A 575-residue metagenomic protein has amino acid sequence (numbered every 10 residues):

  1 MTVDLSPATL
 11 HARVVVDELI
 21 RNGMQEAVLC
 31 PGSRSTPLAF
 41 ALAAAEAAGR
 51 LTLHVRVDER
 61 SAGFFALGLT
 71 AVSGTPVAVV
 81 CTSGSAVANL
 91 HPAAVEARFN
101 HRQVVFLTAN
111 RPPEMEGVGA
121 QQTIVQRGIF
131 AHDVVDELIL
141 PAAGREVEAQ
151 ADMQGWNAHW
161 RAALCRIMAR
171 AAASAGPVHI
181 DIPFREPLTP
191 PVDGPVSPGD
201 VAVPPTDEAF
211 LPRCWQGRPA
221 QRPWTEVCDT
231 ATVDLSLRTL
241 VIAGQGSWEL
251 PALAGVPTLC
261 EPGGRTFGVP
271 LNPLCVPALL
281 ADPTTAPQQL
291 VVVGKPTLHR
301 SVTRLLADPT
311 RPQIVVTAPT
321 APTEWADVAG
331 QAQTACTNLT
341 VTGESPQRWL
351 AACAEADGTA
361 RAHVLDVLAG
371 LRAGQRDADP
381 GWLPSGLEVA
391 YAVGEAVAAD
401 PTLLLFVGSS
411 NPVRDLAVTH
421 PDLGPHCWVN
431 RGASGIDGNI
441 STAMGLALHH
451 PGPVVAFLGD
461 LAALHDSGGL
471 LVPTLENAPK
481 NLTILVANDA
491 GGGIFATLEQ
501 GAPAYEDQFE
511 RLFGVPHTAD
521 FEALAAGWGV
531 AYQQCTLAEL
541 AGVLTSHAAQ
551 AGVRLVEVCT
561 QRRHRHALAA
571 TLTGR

Functional and structural regions predicted by a protein language model:
T2-S6, G144-A151, G155, G294 (+4 more regions): Phosphate/pyrophosphate-binding active-site segments
A12-V16, I20, S33-L38, H363-P451: Active-site diphosphate/adenylate-binding microenvironment
Q25-L29, R50-H54, V72-R111, Q288-G294 (+2 more regions): A short, small-residue-rich loop immediately preceding and capping a beta-strand
L29-S33, L53-F64, V79-S85, G408-S409 (+1 more regions): Active-site nucleophile and cofactor-binding loops and adjacent substrate-binding regions of central metabolic enzymes
A71, N89, W224-L235, T239-Q331 (+4 more regions): Glycine-rich, anion-gripping cofactor-binding loops and their flanking helix/strand elements in enzyme active sites
E96-A97, Q103-N110, E114-A131, G144 (+1 more regions): Thiamine diphosphate
E114-F210: Internal gly/pro-rich beta-alpha loop/helix module that stabilizes soluble enzyme cofactors or their anionic handles
G128, S174-R222, V543-R575: Glycine/aspartate-rich loop-and-adjacent alpha/beta segment that forms the canonical ThDP
